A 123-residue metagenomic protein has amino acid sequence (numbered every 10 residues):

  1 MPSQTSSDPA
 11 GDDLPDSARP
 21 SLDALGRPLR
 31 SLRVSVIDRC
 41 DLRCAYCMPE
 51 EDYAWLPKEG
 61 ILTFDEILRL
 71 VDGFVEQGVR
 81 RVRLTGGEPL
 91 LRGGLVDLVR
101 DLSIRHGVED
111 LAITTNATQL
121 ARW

Functional and structural regions predicted by a protein language model:
P2-I113: Conserved alpha-helical substructure of the radical SAM core
N116-L120: Short beta->alpha connector loops
W123: Catalytic cores of alpha/beta
